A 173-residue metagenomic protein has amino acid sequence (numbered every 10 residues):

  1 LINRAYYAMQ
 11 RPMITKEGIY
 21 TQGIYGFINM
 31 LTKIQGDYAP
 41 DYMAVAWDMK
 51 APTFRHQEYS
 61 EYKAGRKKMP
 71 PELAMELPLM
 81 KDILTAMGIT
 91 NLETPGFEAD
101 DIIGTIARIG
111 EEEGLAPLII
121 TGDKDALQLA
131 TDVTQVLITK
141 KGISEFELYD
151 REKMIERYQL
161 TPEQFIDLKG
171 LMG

Functional and structural regions predicted by a protein language model:
L1, M49-H56, M69-L79: Short, compositionally biased "basic patch" segments
L1-A44, D48, R55: Non-catalytic, usually N-terminal nucleic-acid engagement modules in DNA/RNA processing proteins
I2-R4, P52-Q57, L127-L129, E145: Switch/connector loops and helix/strand junctions flanking conserved nucleotide-binding motifs in nucleotide-processing
Q10-I14, A64-G173: Extended two-metal-dependent nuclease catalytic cores across DNA- and RNA-processing enzymes
Y20, I24-F27, G36, P52 (+4 more regions): Generic structural signal for well-ordered secondary structure
Q57-A64: A short, surface-exposed helix-loop junction/capping segment
